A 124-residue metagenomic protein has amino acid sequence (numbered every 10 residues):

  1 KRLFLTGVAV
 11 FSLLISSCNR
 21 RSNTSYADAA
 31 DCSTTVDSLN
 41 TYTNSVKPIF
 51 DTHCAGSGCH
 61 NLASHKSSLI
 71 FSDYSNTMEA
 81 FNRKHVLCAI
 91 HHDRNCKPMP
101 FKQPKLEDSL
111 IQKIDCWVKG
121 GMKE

Functional and structural regions predicted by a protein language model:
K1-C18: Sec-dependent bacterial lipoprotein signal peptides
C18-E124: Aromatic- and Gly/Pro-enriched helix-to-coil junctions and flexible linker segments
